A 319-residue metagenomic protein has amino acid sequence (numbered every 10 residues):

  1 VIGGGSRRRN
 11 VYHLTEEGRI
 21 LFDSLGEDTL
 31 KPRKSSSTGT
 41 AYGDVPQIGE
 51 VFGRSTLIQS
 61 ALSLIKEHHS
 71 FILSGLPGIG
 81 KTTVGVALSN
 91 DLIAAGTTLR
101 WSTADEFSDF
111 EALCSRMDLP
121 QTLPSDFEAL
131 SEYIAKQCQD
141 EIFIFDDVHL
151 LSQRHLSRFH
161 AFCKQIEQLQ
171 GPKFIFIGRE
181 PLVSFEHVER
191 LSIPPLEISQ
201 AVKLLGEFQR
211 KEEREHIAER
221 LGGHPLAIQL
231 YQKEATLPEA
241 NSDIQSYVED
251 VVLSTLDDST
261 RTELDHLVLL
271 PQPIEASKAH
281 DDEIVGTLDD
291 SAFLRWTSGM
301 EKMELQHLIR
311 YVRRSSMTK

Functional and structural regions predicted by a protein language model:
Q47-I65: N-terminal pre-P-loop "Q-motif" helix
H68-G85: Walker A/P-loop nucleotide-binding motif
N90-S108: Conserved catalytic segments around the Walker B and adjacent sensor/switch elements of P-loop NTPase domains
S108-E128, A135: Conserved NTP-binding/hydrolysis module of P-loop NTPases
Y133-R158: Conserved P-loop NTPase "ATPase switch" module shared by AAA+ and STAND
I198, G206-D250, R261, G299: Amphipathic alpha-helical "lid/sensor" segments that cap RecA-like P-loop NTPase cores
L237-D282, G286-T287: Winged-helix-like regulatory helical subdomains adjacent to P-loop NTPase cores
E275-K319: C-terminal leucine-rich, beta-strand-based interaction scaffolds used for sensing/assembly
